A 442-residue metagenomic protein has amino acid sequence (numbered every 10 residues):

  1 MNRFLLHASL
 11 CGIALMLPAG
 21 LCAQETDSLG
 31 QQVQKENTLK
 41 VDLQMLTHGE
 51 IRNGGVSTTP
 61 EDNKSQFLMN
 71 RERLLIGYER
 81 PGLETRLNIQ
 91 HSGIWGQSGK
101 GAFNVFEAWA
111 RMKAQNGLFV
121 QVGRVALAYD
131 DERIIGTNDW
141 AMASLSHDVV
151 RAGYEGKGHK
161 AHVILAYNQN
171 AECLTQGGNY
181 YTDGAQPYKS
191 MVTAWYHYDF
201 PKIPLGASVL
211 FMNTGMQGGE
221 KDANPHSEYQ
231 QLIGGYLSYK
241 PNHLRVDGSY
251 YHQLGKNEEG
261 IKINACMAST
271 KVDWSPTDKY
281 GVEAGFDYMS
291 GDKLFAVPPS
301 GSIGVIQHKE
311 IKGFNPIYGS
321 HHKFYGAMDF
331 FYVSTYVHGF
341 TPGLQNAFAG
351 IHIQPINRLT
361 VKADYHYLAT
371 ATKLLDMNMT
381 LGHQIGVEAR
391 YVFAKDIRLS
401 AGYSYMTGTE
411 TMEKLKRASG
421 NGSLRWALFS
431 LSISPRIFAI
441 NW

Functional and structural regions predicted by a protein language model:
M1-S28: Bacterial Sec-dependent N-terminal signal peptides
A23-G123, V150-G156, G235-S249, N257 (+3 more regions): Beta-barrel outer-membrane channel/assembly domains of diderm bacteria
T26, E50-P60, G96-E107, Q115-G235 (+4 more regions): Surface-exposed coil loops of outer-membrane beta-barrel proteins
L46-H48, Q90, A166-N168, M212-T214 (+2 more regions): Active-site beta-loop-alpha junctions enriched in small/polar residues
I94-W95, A128-D130, Q169-E172, G215-Q217 (+4 more regions): A short local loop/turn or secondary-structure capping micro-motif enriched for an aromatic residue
G206, V282, T360-V361: Conserved active-site beta-strand-loop modules that form the wall/rim of enzyme catalytic pockets and either contain
S208-L210, G215-G281: N-terminal hydrophobic targeting segments
S249, Q253, E258-H352, K414-K416: Extracellular/periplasmic loop regions
